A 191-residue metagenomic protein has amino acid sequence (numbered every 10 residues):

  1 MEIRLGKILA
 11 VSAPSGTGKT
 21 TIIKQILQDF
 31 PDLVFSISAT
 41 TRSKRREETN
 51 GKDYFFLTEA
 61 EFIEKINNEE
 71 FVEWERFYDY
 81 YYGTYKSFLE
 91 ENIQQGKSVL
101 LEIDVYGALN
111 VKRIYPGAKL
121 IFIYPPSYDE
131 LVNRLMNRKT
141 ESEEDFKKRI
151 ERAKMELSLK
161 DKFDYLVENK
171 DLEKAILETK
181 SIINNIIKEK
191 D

Functional and structural regions predicted by a protein language model:
M1-I8: Extreme N-terminal, non-catalytic leader segments that precede Walker-type/kinase nucleotide-binding cores
E2, N133, N137-E141, M155-D191: NTP-dependent small-molecule kinase module
S12-P14: P-loop (Walker A) phosphate-binding loop of NTP-binding proteins
K19: Conserved lysine of the Walker
I22-I23: Post-Walker A alpha-helix
Q28-S36: Post-Walker A helix-loop "phosphate-sensing" segment adjacent to the P-loop in P-loop NTPases
T40-V99, V105-Y106: ATP-dependent small-molecule kinase phosphotransfer cores that center on conserved nucleotide phosphate-binding segments
V99-D104, R113-R138: Conserved phosphate-donor/acceptor-positioning beta-strand/loop module used by diverse small-molecule
